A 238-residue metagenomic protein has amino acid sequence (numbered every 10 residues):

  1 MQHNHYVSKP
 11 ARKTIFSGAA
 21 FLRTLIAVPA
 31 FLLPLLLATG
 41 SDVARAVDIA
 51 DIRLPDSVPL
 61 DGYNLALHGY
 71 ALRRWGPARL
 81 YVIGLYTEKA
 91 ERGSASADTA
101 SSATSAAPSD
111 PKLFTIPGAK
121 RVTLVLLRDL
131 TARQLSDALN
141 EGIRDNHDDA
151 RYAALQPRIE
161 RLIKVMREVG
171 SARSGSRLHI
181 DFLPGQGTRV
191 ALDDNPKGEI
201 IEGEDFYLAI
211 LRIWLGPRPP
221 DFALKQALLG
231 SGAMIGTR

Functional and structural regions predicted by a protein language model:
M1-L22: N-terminal secretory signal peptides that target proteins for export/translocation
R23-T39: Bacterial N-terminal signal peptides
A38-G40, A44-A46: Boundary at the C-terminal end of the N-terminal hydrophobic targeting segment
R45-T115: N-terminal secretory signal peptides
E91-G185: Mid-length scaffold segments of soluble, non-membrane domains
L192-P196: Short strand-turn-strand beta-turns centered on an Asx-Gly dipeptide
E199-F222: Flexible glycine-rich active-site/ligand-binding loops centered on an Asp-His dyad
F222-R238: Cysteine/selenocysteine-centered motifs that mediate thiol-based redox chemistry or coordinate metal-sulfur cofactors
